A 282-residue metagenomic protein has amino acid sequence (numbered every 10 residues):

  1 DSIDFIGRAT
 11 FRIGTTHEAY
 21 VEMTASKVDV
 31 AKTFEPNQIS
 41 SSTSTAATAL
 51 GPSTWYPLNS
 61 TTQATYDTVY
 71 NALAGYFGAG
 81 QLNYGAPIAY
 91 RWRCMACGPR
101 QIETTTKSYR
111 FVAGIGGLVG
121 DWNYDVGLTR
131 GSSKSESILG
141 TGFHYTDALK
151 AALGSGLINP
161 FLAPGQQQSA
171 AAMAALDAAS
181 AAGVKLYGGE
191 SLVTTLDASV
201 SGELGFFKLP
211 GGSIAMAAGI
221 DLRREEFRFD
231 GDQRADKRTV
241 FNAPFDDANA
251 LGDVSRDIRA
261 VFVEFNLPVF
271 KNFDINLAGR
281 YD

Functional and structural regions predicted by a protein language model:
D1, I6, T15-R256: Surface-exposed, low-complexity loop segments enriched in small/polar and acidic residues
K208, P268-V269: Proline-rich low-complexity regions
R224, N266, A278: Conserved structured catalytic cores and adjacent interaction surfaces of nucleotide-binding/hydrolyzing enzymes
S255-L267: Structured alpha-helical segments in the cores of large, soluble enzyme domains
D257, K271-D274: Secondary-structure-rich domain cores
F273-D282: Transmembrane beta-strand segments that form the barrel wall of outer-membrane beta-barrel proteins
